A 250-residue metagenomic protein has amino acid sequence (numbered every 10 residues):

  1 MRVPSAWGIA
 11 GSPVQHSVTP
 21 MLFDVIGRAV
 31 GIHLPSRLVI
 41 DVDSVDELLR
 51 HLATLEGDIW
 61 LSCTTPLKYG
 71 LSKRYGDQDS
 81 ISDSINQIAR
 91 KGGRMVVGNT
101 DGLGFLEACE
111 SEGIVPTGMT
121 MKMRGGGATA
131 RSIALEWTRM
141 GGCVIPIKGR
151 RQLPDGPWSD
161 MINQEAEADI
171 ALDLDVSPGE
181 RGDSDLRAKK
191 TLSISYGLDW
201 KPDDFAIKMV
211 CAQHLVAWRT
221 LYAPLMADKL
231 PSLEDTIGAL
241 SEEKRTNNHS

Functional and structural regions predicted by a protein language model:
R2-E112: Phosphate/diphosphate ligand-binding glycine-rich loop within oxidoreductases
A6, W60, T120, D169-L172 (+1 more regions): Structural motif
G11, N99-G102, C109-G142, P146-R151: Glycine-rich adenosine-cofactor-binding loop
V39-D46, K148-E167: A short, well-structured beta->alpha microelement
C63-G70, T129, V176-G179, G197-L198: Short glycine-rich anion-binding loops that position phosphate/pyrophosphate groups of nucleotides and phosphorylated
R90-K91, G142-C143, L186-T191: A short helix->loop->beta-strand "cap" motif at the edges of active sites that frequently abuts
G156-V210: Rossmann-like adenosine-cofactor binding region
T191-S250: Adenosine-phosphate binding glycine-rich loop
